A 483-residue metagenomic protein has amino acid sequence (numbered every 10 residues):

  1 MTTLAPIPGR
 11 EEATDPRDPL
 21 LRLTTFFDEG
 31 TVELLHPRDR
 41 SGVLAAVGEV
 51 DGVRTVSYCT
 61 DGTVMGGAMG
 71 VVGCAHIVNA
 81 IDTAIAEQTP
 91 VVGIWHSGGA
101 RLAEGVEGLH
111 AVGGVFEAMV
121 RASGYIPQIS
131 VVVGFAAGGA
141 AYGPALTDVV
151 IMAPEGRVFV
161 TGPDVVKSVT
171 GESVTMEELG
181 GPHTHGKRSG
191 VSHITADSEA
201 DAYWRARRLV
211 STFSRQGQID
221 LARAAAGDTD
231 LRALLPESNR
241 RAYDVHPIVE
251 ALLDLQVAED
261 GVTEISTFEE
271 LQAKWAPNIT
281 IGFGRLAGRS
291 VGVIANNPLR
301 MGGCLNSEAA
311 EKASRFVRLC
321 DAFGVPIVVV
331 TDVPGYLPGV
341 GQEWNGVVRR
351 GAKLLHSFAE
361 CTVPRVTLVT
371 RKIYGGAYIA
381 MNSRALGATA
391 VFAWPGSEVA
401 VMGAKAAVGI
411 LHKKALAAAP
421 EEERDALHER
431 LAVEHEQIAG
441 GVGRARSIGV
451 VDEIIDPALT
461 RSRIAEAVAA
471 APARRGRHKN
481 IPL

Functional and structural regions predicted by a protein language model:
M1-L483: Ligand-binding clefts of soluble mixed alpha/beta catalytic domains
